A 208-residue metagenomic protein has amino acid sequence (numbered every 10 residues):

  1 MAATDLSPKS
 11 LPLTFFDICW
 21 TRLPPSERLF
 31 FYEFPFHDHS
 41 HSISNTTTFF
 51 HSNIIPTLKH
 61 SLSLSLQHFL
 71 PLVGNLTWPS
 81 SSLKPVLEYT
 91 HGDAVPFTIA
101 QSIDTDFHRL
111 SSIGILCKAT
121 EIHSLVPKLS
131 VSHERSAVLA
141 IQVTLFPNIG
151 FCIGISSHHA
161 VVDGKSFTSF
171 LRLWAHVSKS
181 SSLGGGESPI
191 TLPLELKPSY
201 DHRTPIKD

Functional and structural regions predicted by a protein language model:
M1-D208: Non-catalytic N-terminal regions of enzymes
